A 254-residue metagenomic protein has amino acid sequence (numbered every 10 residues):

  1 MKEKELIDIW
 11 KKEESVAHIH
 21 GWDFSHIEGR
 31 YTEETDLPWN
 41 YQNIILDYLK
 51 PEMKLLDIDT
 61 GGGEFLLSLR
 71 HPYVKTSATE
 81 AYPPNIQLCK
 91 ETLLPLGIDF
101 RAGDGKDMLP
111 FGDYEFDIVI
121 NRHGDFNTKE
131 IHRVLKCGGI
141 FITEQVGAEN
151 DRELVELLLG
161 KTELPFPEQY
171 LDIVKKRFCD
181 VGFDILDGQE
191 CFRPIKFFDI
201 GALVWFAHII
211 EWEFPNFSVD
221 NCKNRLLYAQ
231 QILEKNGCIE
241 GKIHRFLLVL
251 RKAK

Functional and structural regions predicted by a protein language model:
M1-H26: N-terminal, positively charged/glycine-rich alpha-helical extensions of SAM-dependent methyltransferases
G21-F24, T32-K54, E64-S68: Conserved alpha-helix/loop element of class I SAM-dependent methyltransferases that forms part of the SAM/SAH-binding
K54-M108: Class I SAM-dependent methyltransferase SAM/SAH-binding core
M108-I118: A short acidic, Gly/Pro-enriched loop at the edge of an enzyme's catalytic core that lines a small-molecule cofactor
F126-I142: A short glycine-rich, Lys/Arg-flanked "PGG" loop and its adjoining helix->strand segment in the class I
G147-P165: Short, glycine-/aromatic-enriched active-site segment of Class I SAM-dependent methyltransferases
L159-I173, F214-N216: Acceptor-substrate binding/catalytic loop of class I
D184-K254: Conserved Class I S-adenosyl-L-methionine
